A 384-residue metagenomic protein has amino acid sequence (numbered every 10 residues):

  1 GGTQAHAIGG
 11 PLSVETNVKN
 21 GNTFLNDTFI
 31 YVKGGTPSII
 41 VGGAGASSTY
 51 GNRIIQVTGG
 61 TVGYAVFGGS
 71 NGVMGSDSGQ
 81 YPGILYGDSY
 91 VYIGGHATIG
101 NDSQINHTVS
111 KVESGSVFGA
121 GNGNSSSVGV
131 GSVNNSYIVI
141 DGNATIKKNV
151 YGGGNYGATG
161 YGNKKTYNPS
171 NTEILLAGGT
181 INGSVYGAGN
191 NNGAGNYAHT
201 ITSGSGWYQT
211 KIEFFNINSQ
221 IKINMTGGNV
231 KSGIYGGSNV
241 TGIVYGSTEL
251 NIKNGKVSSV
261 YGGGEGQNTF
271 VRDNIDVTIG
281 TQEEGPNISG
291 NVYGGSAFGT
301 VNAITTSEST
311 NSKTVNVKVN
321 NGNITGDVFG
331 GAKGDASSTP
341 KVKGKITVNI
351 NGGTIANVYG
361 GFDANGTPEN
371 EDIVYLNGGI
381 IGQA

Functional and structural regions predicted by a protein language model:
G1-A65, S70-S116, N122-N149, N155-S184 (+5 more regions): Surface-exposed loop/turn motifs in large extracellular/passenger domains
